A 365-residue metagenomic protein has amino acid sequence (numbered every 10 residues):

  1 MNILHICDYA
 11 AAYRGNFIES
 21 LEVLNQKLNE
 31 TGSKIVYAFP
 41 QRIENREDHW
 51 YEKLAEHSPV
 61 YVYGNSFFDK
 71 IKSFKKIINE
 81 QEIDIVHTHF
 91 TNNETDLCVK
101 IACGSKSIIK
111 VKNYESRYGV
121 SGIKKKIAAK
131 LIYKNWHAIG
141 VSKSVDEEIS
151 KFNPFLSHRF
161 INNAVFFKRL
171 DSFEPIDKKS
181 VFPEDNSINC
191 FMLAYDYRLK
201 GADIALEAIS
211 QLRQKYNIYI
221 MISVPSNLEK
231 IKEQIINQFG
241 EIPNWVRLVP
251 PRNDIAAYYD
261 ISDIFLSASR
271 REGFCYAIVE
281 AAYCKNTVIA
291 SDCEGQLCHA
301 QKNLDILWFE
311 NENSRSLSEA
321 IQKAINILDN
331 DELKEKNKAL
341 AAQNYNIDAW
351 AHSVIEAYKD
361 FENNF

Functional and structural regions predicted by a protein language model:
L4-I6, F182-K200, L206-I209: Conserved donor-binding/catalytic core segment of Leloir-type glycosyltransferases
C7-F68, V145, S226-L228: N-terminal strand-loop element at the rim of the active site of nucleotide-sugar-dependent glycosyltransferases
Y37-N45, L193, Y197, I218-E233: Glycosyltransferase donor-sugar binding loop
S58, K232-P250: Nucleotide-activated donor-binding/catalytic signature segment of Leloir-type glycosyltransferases, i.e., the conserved
T88-T95, V111: Short His-centered aromatic/hydrophobic patch
P251, R270: Aromatic "clamp/platform" in nucleotide-sugar-dependent glycosyltransferases that forms part of the donor/acceptor
T287-A290: Short hydrophobic beta-strand element within catalytic cores of glycosyltransferases and related nucleotide-activated
K302, I306-R315, K323-D329: Conserved acidic donor-binding segment of nucleotide-sugar-dependent glycosyltransferases
